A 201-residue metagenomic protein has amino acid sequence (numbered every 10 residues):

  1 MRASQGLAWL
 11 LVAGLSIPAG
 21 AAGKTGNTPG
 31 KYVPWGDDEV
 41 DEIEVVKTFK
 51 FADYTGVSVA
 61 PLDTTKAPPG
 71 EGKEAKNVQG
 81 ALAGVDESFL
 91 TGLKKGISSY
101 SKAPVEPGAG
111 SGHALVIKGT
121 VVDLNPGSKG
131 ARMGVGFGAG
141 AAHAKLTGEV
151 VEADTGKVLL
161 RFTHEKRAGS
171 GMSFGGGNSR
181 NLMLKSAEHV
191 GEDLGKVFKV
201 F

Functional and structural regions predicted by a protein language model:
M1-W9: Bacterial N-terminal signal peptides that target proteins for export
A8-S16: Bacterial N-terminal signal peptides
G20-T91, K196-F201: A structural "domain/chain start" motif
G23-V33, Y100-K157, A168-G177: Surface-exposed short loop/turn segments
P61-K66, D123, F162-A168: Short, small-residue-rich loop/turn micro-motifs
P68-G70, G130, L159: Generic domain-boundary/flexible-linker signal
E74-G80, A139, K145, V151-V200: Short secondary-structure boundary motifs at beta->alpha junctions and helix caps
L90, K94-K102, P126, R167 (+2 more regions): Sec-exported extracytoplasmic/periplasmic mature domains
